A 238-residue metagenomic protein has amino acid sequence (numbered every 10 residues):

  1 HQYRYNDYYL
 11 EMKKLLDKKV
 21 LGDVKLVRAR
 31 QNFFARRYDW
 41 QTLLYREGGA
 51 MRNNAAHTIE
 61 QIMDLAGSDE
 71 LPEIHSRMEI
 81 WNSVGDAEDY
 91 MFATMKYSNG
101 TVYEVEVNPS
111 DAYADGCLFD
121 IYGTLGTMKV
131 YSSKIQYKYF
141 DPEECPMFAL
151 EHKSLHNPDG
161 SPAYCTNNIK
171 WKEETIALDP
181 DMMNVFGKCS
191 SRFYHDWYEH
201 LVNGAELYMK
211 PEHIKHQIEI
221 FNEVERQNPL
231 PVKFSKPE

Functional and structural regions predicted by a protein language model:
Y3-G85: Predominantly a Rossmann-like dinucleotide-binding segment in NAD(P)-dependent oxidoreductases
D7, E11-K14, Q61, F92 (+2 more regions): Alpha-helical elements of Rossmann-like donor-binding domains used by nucleotide-donor carbohydrate transfer enzymes
G22-K25, R226-E238: C-terminal capping/lid region of NAD(P)-dependent oxidoreductase domains
A56, E106-A114: Glycine-rich phosphate/pyrophosphate-binding beta-alpha loops
N82-D86, D111-A114, K129: Short glycine/serine/proline-enriched coil/turn segments at secondary-structure junctions
A93-G100, I121-G123: Active-site beta-strand termini and strand-to-loop segments that position acidic
L125-Y208, K233-E238: C-terminal glycine/acidic-rich active-site capping loop/insertion
